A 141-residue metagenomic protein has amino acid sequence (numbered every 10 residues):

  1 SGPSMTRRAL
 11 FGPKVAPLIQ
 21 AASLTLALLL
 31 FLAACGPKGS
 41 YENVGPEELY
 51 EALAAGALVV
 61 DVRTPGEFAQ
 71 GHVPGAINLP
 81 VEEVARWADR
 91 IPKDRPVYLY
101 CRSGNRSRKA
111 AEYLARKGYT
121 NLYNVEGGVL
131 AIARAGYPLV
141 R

Functional and structural regions predicted by a protein language model:
R7-F11, Q20, L24-T25, L29-A57 (+2 more regions): Rhodanese-like catalytic fold shared by cysteine-dependent sulfurtransferases and DSP/PTP-type phosphatases
